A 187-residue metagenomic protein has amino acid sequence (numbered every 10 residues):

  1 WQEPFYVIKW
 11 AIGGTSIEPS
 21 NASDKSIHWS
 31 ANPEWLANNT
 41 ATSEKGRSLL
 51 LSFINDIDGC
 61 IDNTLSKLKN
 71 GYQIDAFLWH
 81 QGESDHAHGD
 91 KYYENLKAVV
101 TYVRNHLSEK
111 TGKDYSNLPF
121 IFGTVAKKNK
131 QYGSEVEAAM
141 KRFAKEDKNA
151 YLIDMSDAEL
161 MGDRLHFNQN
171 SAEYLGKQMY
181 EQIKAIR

Functional and structural regions predicted by a protein language model:
W1-R187: Cell-envelope and extracellular/periplasmic
